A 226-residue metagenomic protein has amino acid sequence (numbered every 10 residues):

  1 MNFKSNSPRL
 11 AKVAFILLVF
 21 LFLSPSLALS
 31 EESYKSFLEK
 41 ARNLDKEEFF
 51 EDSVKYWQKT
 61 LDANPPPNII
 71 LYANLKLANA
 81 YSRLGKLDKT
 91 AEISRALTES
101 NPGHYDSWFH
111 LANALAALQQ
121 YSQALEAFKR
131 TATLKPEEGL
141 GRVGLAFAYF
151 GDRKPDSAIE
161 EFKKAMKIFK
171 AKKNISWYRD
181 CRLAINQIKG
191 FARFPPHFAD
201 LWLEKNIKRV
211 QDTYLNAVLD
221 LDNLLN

Functional and structural regions predicted by a protein language model:
Y34, N68-L71, Y105-D106, G139-L140 (+1 more regions): Helix-start (N-cap) detector for alpha-helical repeat units in TPR-like alpha-solenoids, especially tetratricopeptide
K46-E47, R83, A117-L118, G151-D152 (+2 more regions): Register position in tetratricopeptide repeats
A63-P66, S100, L134, I168 (+1 more regions): Structural marker of alpha-solenoid helical repeat scaffolds
A73-K76, H110, G144, W177 (+1 more regions): Canonical tetratricopeptide repeat
F169-N226: Terminal, low-structured helical/coil segments at or just beyond the last alpha-helical repeat
